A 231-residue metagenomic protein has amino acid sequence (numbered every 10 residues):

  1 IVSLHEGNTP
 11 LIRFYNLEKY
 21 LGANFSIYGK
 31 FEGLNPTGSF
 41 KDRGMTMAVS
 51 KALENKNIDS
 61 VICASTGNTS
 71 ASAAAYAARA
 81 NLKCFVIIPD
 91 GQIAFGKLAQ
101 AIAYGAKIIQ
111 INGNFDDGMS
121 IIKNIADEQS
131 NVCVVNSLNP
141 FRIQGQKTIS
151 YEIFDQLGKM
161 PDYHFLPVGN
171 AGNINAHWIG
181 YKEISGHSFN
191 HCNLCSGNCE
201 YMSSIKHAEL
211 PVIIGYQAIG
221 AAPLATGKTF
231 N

Functional and structural regions predicted by a protein language model:
I1-N231: PLP-dependent amino-acid enzyme catalytic core
